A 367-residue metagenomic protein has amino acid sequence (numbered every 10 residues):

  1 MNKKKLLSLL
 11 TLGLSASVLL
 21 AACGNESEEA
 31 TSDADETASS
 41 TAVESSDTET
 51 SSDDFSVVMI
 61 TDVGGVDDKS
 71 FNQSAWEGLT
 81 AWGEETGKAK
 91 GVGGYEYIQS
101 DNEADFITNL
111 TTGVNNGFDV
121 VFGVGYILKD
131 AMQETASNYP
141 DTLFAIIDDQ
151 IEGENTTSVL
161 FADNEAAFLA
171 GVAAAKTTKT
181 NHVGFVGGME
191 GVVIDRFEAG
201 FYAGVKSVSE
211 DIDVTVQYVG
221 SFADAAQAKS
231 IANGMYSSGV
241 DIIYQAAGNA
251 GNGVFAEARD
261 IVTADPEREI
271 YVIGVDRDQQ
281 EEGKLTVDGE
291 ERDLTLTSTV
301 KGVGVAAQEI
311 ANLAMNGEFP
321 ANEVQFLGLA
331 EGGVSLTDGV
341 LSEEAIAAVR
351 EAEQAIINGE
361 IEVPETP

Functional and structural regions predicted by a protein language model:
M1-T11: Bacterial Sec-dependent N-terminal signal peptides
G13-S17: Alpha-helical transmembrane segments
V18-A22: C-terminal motif of bacterial Sec signal peptides marking the signal peptidase cleavage site
N25-P367: A residue-level marker of the well-folded mature domains of exported/periplasmic proteins
